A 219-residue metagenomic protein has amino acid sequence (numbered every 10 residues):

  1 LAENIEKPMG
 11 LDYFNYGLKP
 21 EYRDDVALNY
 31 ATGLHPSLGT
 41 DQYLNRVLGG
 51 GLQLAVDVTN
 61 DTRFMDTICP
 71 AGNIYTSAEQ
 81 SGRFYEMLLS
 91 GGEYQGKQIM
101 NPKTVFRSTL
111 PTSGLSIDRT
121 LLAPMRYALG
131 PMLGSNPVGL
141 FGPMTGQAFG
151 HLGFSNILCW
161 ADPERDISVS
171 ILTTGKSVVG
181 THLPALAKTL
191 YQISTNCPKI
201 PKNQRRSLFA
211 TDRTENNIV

Functional and structural regions predicted by a protein language model:
L1-P143: Short, surface-exposed loop or secondary-structure junction motifs that flank catalytic or metal-binding residues
S90-E93, T104, T109-I117, V178-V219: Short, gly/Ser/Thr-rich active-site loops of penicillin-recognizing serine hydrolases
L129, I157-C159: Residue-level detector of beta-strand structural context in well-folded domains
G150: Short, structured beta-strand/loop micro-motifs enriched in basic residues and often containing a Trp
G153-S155: Short, small/polar residue-rich loop motifs at catalytic or cofactor-binding pockets
C159-W160, D166-G175: Short, well-ordered beta-strand elements
